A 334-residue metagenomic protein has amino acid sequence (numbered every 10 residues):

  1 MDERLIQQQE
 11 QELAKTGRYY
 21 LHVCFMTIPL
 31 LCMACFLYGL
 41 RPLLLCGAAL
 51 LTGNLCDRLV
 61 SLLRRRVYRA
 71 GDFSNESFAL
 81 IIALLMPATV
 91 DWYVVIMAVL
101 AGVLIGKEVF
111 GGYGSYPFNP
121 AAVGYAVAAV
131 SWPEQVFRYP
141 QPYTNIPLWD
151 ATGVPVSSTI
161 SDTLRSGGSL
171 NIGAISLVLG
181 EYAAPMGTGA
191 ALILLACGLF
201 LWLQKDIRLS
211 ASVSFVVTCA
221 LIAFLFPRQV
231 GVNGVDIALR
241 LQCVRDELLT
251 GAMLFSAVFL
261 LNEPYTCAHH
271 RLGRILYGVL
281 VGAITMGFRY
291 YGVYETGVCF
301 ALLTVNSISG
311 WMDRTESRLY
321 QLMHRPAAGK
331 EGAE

Functional and structural regions predicted by a protein language model:
M1-S61, R325, G329-E334: N-terminal signal-anchor module of multipass membrane proteins
R4-Q7, L55-V67, V103-G114, A196-K205 (+1 more regions): C-terminal ends of transmembrane helices
M26-M33, G53, D57, N75-L84 (+5 more regions): Hydrophobic, membrane-inserted alpha-helices
G39-L51, T89-M97, E181-A191, L239-M253: Structural signature of hydrophobic alpha-helical transmembrane segments
L51-L59, L100-F110, Y125-V130, T218-A223 (+2 more regions): Alpha-helical transmembrane segments and their membrane-interface exit regions
G71-N75, L80-D150: Membrane-interface helix-loop-helix junctions at boundaries between adjacent transmembrane segments
S115-L195: Long hydrophobic alpha-helical segments that form multi-pass transmembrane helix bundles in integral membrane proteins
P117-A121, R245-M253, R274, G292-V305: Loop-to-transmembrane alpha-helix initiation sites
